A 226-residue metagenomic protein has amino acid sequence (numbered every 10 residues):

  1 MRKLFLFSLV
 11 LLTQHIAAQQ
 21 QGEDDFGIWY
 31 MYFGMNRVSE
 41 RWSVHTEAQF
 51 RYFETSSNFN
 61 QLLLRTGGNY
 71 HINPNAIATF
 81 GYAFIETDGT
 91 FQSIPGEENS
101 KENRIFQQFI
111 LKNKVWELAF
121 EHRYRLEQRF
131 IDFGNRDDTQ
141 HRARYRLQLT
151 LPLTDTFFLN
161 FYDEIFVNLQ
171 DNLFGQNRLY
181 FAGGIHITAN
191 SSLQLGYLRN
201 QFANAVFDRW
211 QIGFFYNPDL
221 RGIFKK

Functional and structural regions predicted by a protein language model:
M1-G22: Bacterial Sec-dependent N-terminal signal peptides
Q19-N73, I77-T79: Start-of-domain marker
D24-I28, N60-L62, K101-I105, T139-A143 (+2 more regions): Residues that define the transmembrane beta-barrel architecture of outer-membrane proteins
Y32-N36, T66-Y70, Q107-L111, Y145-L151 (+2 more regions): Residues on the lipid-exposed face of transmembrane beta-strands in outer-membrane beta-barrel proteins
R41-T46, N75-F80, W116-F120, T156-L159 (+2 more regions): Repeated loop/turn-to-beta-strand initiation elements of outer-membrane beta-barrel proteins
A48-E54, Y82-D88, N113-V115, L126-F130 (+3 more regions): Transmembrane beta-strands of outer-membrane beta-barrel pores
D88-N99, F133-G134: Flexible, solvent-exposed loop segments that connect beta-strands
F161, L173-K226: Predominantly the C-terminal beta-signal and adjacent terminal strand-loop region of outer-membrane beta-barrel
